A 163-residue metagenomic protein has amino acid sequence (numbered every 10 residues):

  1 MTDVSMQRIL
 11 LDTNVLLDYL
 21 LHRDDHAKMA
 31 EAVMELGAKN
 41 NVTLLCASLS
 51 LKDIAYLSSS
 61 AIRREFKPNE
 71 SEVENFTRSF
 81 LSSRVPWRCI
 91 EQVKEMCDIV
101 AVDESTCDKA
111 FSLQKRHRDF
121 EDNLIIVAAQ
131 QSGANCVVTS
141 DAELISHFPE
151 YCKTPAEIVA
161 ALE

Functional and structural regions predicted by a protein language model:
M1-L49, L57-K67, S132, S146 (+1 more regions): Short, well-structured N-terminal submotif of metal-dependent ribonuclease cores
M1-V4, I126-E163: Acidic, PIN/NYN-like endoribonuclease modules and their adjacent C-terminal/linker elements
L11, C46, V102, T139-S140 (+1 more regions): A conserved hydrophobic position in a structured secondary element of the catalytic/binding core that shapes
D12-N14, D53, D122, D141: Acidic active-site catalytic centers that drive phospho-/nucleotidyl reactions and related ester hydrolyses
T13, S48, E104, D122-I126: Conserved glycosyltransferase catalytic-site signature
K28, D108, I126-V127: A broad detector of short, well-ordered amphipathic alpha-helices that serve as recognition/interaction surfaces
E31-H117, P149: PIN-domain endoribonuclease scaffold, especially VapC-family toxins
